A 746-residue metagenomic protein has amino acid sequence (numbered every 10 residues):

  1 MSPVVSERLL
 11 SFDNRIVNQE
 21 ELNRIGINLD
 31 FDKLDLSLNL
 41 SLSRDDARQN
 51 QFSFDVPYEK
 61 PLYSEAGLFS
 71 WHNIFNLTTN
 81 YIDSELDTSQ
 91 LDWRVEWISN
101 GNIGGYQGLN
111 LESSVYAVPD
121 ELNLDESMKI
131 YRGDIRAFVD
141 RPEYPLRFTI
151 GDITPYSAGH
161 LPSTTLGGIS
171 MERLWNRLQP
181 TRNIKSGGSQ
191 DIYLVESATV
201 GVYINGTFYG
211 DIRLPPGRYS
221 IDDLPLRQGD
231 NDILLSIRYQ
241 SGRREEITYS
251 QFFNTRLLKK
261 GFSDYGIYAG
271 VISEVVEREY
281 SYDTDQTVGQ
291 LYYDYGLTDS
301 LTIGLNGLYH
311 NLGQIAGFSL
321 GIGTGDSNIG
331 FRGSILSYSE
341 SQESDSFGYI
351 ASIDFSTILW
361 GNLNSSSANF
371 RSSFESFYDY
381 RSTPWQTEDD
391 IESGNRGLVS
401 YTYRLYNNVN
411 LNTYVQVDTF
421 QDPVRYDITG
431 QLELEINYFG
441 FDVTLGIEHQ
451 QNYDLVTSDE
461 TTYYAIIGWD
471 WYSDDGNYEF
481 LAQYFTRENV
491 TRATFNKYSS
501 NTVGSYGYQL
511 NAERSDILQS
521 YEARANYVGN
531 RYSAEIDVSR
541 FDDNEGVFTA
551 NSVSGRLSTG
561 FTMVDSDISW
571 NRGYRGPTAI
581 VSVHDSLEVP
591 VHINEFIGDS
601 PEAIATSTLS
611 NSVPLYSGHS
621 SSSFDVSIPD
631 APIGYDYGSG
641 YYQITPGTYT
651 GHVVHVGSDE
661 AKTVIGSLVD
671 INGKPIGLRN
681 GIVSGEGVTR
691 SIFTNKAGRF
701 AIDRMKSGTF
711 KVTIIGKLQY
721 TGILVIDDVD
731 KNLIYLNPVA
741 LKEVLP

Functional and structural regions predicted by a protein language model:
S2-G261, G317-T324, R332-D389, E522-P590 (+4 more regions): Outer-membrane beta-barrel channel domains
S89-V95, S127-Y131, G261, D285-G289 (+10 more regions): Residues that define the transmembrane beta-barrel architecture of outer-membrane proteins
I103-E112, E143-F148, A198-V200, D299-G304 (+13 more regions): Repeated loop/turn-to-beta-strand initiation elements of outer-membrane beta-barrel proteins
L224-D230, S607-D636, T648, K696-K711 (+2 more regions): Short Pro-Gly-centered beta-turn/loop motif in secreted/extracellular proteins
E245-Q251, A603-T606, D630-H652, G716-V744: Structured interaction patches on ligand/partner-binding surfaces of diverse proteins
D459-L481, A493, S552-V564: Outer-membrane beta-barrel "beta-signal"
S586-S600, D670-G687: Short, ordered, surface-exposed loop/turn motifs in non-cytosolic proteins
G598-N611, E686-R699: Short, acidic Ser/Thr/Gly-rich low-complexity loop/linker segments typical of extracellular and cell-surface proteins
